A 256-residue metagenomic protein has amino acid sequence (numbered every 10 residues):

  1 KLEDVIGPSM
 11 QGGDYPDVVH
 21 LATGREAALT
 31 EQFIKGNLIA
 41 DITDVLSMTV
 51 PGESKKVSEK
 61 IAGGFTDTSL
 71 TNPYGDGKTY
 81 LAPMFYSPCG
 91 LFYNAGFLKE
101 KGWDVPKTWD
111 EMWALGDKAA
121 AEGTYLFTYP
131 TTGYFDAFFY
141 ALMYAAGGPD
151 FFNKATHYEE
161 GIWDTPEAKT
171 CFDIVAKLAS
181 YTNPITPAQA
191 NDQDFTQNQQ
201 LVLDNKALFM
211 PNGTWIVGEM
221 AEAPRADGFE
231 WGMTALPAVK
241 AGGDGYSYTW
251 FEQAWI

Functional and structural regions predicted by a protein language model:
K1-G36, M48-S58, V105, N191 (+2 more regions): Conserved N-terminal structural module of periplasmic/extracytoplasmic solute-binding proteins
K1-V5, W109-W113, A188-L203: Short helix-initiation/N-cap motifs at beta->coil->alpha
G12, K78, E100-K101, S180-N183 (+1 more regions): Extracytoplasmic/periplasmic substrate-recognition and gating elements
E26-C89, W113: Hinge/lid segment of periplasmic solute-binding proteins
L29-D41, T124, L142-A146, M220-A241: Ligand-binding "clamshell"
A40-I61, A146-T170, E222-A226, A238-S247: Short, solvent-exposed loop/beta-turn-alpha elements that line the ligand-binding surface or hinge of extracytoplasmic
S69-M84, C89, W113-G161, N198 (+1 more regions): Extracytoplasmic/periplasmic solute-binding protein
G116-A119, H157-A190: Glycine-centered hinge/linker elements that transmit conformational signals in sensory and ligand-binding systems
